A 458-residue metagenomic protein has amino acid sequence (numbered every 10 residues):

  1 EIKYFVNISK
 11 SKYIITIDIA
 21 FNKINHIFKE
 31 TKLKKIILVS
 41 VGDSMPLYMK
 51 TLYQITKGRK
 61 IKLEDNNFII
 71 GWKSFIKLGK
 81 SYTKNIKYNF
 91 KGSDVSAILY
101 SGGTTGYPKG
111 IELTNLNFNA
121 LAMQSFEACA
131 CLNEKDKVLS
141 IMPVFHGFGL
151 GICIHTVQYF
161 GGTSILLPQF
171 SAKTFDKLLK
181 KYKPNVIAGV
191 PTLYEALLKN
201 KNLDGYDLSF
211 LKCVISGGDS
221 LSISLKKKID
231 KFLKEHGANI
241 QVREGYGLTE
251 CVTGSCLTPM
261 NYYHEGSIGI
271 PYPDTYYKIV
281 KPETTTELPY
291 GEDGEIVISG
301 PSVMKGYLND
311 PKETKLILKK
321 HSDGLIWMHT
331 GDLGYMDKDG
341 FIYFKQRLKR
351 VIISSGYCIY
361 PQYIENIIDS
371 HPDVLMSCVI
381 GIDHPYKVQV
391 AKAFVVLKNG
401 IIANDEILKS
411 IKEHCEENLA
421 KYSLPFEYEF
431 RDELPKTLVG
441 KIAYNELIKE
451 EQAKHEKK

Functional and structural regions predicted by a protein language model:
E1-S74: Structural core segment of the AMP-binding/adenylate-forming
E1-Y4, D18-A20, G162-Y182, L193 (+1 more regions): ATP-dependent adenylate-forming carboxylate-activation enzymes
V6, I14, I187, G300 (+7 more regions): AMP-binding/adenylate-forming catalytic core of the ANL superfamily
K80-S93, I98-S140, G162, I240: Conserved adenylate-forming
N119-K137, F145-A188, A196, N200-K201: Conserved AMP-binding/adenylation subdomain of ANL enzymes
P184-G189, L198-E265, Y276: Gly/Ser/Thr-rich phosphate-binding loop
Y263, I270-D274, T284-K319, I359: Conserved ATP/PPi-binding loop(s) of AMP-dependent carboxylate-activating enzymes
H264, K278-V297, K320, K338-D339 (+2 more regions): Conserved beta-loop-beta connector loops within the AMP-binding
